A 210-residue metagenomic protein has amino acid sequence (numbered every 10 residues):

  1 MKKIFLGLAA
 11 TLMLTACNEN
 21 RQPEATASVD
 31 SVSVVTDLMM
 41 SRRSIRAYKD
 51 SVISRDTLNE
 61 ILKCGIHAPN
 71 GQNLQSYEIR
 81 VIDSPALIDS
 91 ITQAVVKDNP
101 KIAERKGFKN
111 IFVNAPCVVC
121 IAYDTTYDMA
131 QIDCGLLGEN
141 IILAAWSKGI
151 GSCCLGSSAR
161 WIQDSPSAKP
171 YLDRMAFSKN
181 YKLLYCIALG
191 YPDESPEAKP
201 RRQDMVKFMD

Functional and structural regions predicted by a protein language model:
M1-I4: Positively charged n-region of N-terminal signal peptides that target proteins for export
G7, A16-D210: Acidic, surface-exposed loops and disordered segments
L12-L14: Hydrophobic core
